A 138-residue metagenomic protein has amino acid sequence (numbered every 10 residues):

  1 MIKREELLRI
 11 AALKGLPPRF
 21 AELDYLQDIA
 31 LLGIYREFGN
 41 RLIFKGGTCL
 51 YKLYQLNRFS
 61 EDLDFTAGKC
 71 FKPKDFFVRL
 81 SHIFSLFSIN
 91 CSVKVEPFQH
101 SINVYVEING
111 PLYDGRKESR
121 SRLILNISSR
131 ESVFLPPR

Functional and structural regions predicted by a protein language model:
M1-I43, C49-R138: Compositionally biased terminal segments of proteins
